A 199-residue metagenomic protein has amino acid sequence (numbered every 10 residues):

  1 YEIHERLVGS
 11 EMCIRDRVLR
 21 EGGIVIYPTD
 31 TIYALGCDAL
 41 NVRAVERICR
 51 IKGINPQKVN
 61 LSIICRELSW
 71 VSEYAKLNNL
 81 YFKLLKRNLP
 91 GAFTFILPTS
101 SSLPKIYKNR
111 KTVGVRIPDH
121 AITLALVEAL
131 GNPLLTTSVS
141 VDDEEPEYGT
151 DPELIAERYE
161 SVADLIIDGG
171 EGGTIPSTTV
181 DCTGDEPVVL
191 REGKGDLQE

Functional and structural regions predicted by a protein language model:
Y1-G9, I14: Single conserved hydrophobic/aromatic residue that forms the stacking wall/gate of nucleotide- or nucleobase-binding
R15-G22: Glycine-rich phosphate/diphosphate-binding loops that line cofactor/substrate pockets in enzymes
I24, I32-P90: A phosphate-binding glycine/aspartate-rich beta-alpha loop in the early core of alpha/beta enzymes
I26-D30, C65-R66, N132-S140: Short beta-strands and strand-loop turn motifs
L35, T94-I96, P176-D181: Short beta-strand scaffold segments in enzyme catalytic cores
E67, T99, C182-E186: Short acidic-glycine loop/turn motifs at beta-strand connectors
K105-N109, V113-E186: Conserved phosphate- and dinucleotide-binding cores of soluble alpha/beta proteins, encompassing both enzyme active
T179, D185-E199: C-terminal beta-strand edge segments of enzyme domains
